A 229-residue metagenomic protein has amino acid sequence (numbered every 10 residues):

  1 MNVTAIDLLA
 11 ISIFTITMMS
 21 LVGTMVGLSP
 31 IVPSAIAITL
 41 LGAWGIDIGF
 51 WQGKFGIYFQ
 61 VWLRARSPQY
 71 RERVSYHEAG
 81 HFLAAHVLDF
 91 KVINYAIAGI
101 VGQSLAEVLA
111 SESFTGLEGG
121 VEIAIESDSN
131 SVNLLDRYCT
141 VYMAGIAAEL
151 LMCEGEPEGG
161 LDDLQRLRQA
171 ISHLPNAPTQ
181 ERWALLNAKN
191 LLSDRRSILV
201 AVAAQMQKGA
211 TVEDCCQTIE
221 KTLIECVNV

Functional and structural regions predicted by a protein language model:
N2-P33, G42-V229: Soluble catalytic regions of large protease machineries
I36-A37: Catalytic grooves of carbohydrate-active enzymes
